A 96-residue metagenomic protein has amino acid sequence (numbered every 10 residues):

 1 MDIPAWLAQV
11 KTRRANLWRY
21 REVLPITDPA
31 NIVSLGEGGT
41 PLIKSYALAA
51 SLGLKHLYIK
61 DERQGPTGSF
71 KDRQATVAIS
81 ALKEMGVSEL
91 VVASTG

Functional and structural regions predicted by a protein language model:
M1-T95: PLP-dependent amino-acid enzyme catalytic core
